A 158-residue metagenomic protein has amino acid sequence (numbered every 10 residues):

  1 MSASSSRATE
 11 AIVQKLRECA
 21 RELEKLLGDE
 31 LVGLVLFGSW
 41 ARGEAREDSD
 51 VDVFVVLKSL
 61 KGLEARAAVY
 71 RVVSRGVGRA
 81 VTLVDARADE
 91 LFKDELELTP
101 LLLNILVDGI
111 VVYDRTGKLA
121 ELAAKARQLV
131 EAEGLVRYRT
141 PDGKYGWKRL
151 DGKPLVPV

Functional and structural regions predicted by a protein language model:
M1-E30, R42-E47, K58-V158: Catalytic core of pol beta-like nucleotidyltransferases
V32-W40: Short gly/ser-rich loop at a beta-strand->alpha-helix junction or flexible surface loop bordering the NTP-binding
D50: A short beta-loop-beta micro-motif enriched in histidine and acidic residues
V53-V55: Short beta-strand->loop micro-motif that forms the acidic, two-metal-ion catalytic signature in nucleotide-processing
